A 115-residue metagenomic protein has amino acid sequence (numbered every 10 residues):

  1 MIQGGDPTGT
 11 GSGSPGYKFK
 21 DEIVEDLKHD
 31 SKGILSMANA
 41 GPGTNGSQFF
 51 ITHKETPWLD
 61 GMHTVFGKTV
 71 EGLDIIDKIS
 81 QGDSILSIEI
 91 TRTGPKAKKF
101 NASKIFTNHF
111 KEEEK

Functional and structural regions predicted by a protein language model:
M1-K115: Cyclophilin-like peptidyl-prolyl cis-trans isomerases
